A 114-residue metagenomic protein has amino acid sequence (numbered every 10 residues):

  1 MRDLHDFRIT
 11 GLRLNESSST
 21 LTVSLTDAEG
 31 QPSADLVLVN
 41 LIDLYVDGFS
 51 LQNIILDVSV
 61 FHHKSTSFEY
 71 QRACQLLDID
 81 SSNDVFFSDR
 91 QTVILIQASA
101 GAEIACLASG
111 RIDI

Functional and structural regions predicted by a protein language model:
M1-I114: Surface-exposed, interaction-prone regions used to assemble/regulate multi-protein complexes
